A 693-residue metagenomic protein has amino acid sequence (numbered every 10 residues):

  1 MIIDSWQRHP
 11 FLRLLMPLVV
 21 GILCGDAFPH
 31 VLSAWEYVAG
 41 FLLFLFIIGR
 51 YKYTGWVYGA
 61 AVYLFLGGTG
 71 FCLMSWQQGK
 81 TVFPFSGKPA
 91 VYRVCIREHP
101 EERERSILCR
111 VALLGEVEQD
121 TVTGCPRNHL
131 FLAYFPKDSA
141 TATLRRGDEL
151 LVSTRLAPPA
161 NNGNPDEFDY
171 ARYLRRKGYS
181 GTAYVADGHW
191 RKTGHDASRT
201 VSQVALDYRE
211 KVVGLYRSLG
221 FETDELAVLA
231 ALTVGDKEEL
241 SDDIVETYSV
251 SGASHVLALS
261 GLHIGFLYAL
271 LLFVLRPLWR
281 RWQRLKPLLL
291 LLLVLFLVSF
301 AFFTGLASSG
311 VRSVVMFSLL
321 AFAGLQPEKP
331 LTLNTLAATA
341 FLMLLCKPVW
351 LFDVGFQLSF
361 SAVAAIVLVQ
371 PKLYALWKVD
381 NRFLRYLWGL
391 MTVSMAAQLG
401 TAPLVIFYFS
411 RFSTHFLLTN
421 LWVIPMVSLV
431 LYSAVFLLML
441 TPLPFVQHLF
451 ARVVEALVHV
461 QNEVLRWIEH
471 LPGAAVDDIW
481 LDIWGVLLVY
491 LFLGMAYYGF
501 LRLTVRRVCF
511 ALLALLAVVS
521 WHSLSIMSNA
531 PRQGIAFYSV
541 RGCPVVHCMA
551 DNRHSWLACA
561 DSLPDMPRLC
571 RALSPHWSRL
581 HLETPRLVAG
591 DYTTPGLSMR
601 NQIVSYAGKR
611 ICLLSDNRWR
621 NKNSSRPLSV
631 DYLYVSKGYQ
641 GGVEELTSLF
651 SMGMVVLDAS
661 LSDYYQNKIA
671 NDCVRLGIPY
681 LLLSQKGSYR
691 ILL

Functional and structural regions predicted by a protein language model:
M1-A27, A323-G324, Y432, F436-W467: Hydrophobic alpha-helical segments
M1-G87, R312: N-terminal leader/targeting segments
I2-D4, W56-Y58, Y63-H255, L582-M599 (+5 more regions): Membrane-interface helix/helix-cap signal primarily in integral membrane proteins
D4, R13, G21, Y53 (+7 more regions): Hydrophobic alpha-helical transmembrane segments in multi-pass membrane proteins
G21, V94, T154, L232 (+8 more regions): Divalent metal-coordination and catalytic microenvironments
D26-W35, V354, L418, A475-W480: Membrane-helix interface and helix-disruption motif detector
T141-A142, E149-R155, R382, M439-L693: Non-globular, low-confidence helical/coil segments that flank catalytic cores
V204-D207, K211, L215, Y386 (+8 more regions): Low-complexity, intrinsically disordered, cysteine-poor segments enriched in small/polar and charged residues
